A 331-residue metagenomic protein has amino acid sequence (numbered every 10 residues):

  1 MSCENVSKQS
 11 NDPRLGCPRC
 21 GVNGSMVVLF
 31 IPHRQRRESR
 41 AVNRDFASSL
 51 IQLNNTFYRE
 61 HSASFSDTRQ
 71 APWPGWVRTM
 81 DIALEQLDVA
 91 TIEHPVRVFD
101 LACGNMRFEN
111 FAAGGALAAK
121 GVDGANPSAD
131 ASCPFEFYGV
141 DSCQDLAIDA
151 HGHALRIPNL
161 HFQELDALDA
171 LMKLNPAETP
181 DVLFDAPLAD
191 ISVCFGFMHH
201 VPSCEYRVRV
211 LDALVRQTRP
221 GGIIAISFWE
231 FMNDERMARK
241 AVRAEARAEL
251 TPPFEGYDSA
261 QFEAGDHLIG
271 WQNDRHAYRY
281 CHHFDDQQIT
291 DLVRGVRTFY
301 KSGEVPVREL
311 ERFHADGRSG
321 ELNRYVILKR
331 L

Functional and structural regions predicted by a protein language model:
C3, C17-C20: Cysteine-centered motifs
C20, L29-F30, R36-F99, G104-P176 (+3 more regions): Class I (Rossmann-like) S-adenosyl-L-methionine-dependent methyltransferase catalytic domain, capturing the SAM-binding
P95, L188-A189: Local beta-strand N-terminus motif with an aromatic residue
V193: A conserved beta-strand element that flanks and buttresses the S-adenosyl-L-methionine
G196-H200: Short catalytic micro-motifs in class I SAM-dependent methyltransferases
V201-A213: A short, conserved alpha-helix within the catalytic core of class I
A213-P220: Conserved helix-to-beta-strand junction in the class I
